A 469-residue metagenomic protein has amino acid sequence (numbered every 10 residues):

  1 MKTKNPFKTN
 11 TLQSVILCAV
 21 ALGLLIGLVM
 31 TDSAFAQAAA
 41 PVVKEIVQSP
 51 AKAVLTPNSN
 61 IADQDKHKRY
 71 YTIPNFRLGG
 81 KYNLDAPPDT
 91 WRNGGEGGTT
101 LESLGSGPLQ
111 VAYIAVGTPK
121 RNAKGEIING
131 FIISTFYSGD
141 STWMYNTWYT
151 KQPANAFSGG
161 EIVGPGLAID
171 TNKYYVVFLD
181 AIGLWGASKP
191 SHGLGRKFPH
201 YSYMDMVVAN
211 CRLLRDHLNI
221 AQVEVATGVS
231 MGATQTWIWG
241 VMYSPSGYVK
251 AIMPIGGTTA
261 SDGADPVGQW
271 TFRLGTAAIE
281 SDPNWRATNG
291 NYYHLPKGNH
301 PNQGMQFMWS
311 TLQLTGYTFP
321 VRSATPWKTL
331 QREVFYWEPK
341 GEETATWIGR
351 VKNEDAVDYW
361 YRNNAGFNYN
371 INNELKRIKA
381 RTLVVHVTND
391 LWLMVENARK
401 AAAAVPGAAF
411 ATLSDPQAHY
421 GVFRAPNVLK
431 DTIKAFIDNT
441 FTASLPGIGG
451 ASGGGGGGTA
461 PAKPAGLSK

Functional and structural regions predicted by a protein language model:
Q37-G130, L445-A451: Catalytic-loop region of hydrolases
I114-H192: N-terminal cap/lid subdomain of alpha/beta-hydrolase-fold enzymes
L167-R212, D265-R286, N291: Cap/lid segment of the alpha/beta-hydrolase catalytic domain
E224-V225, S230-G263: Conserved hydrolase catalytic core segment
Y248-G349: Alpha/beta-hydrolase-fold enzymes
I378, V384-H386: Short beta-strand/loop motif that positions the catalytic acidic residue of the alpha/beta-hydrolase fold
L391-N397: Conserved alpha/beta-hydrolase "acid-adjacent" motif
P416-N427: Catalytic histidine-centered segment of alpha/beta-hydrolase-like enzymes
